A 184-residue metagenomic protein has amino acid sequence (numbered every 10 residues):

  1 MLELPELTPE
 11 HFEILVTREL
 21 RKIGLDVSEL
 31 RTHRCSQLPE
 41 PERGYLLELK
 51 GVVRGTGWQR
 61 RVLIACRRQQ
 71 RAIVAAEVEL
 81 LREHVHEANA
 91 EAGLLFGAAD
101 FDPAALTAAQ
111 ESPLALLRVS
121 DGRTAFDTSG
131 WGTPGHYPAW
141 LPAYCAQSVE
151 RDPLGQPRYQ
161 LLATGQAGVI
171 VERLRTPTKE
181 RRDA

Functional and structural regions predicted by a protein language model:
M1-A184: Mixed-charge (Asp/Glu-Lys/Arg
